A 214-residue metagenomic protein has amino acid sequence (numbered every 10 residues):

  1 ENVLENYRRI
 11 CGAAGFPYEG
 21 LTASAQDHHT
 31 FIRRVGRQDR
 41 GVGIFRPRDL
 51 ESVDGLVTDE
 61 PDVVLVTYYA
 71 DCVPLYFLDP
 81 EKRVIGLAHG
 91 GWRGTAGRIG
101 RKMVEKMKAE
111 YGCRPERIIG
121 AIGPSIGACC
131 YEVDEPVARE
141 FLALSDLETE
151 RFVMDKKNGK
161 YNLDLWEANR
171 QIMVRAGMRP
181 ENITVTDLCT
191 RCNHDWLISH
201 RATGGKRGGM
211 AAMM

Functional and structural regions predicted by a protein language model:
E1-M214: Active-site microenvironment for binding and transforming phosphate-containing groups
